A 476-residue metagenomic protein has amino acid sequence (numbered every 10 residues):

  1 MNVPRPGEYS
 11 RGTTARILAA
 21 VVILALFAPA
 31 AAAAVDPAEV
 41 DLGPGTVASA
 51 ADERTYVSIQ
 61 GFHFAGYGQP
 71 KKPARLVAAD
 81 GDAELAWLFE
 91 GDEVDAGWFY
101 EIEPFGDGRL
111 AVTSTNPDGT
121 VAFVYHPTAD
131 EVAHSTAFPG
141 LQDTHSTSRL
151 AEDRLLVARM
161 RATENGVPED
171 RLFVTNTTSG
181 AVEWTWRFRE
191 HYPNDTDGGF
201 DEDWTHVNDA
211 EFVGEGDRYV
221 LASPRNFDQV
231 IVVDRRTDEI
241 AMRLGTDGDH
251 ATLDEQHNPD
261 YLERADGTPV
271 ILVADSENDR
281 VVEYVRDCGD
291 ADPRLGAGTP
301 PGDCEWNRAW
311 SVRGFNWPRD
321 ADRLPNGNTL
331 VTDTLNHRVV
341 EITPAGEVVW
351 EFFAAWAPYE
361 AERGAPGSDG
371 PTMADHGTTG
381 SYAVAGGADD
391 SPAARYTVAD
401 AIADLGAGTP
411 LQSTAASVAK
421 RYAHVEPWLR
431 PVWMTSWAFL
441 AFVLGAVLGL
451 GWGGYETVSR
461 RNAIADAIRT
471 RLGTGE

Functional and structural regions predicted by a protein language model:
M1-R54, T147, R294-G298, R363-E476: Haloarchaeal acidic low-complexity proteome signature biased toward cell-envelope/secretome components but also
G43-A48, V94-F105, G140-R149, V207-A210 (+3 more regions): Repeated scaffold domains used in trafficking and secretory/extracellular systems, primarily beta-propellers
Q60-F62, D254-E341, L429-A467: Loop/turn-rich, solvent-exposed surfaces of beta-rich toroidal or solenoidal domains
F62-K71, N116-G119, R161-G166, D217 (+5 more regions): Short glycine/acidic-enriched loop and turn motifs that connect beta-strands
D80-D82, Y125-D130, N176-G180, R189 (+4 more regions): Short loop/turn segments that connect beta-strands within beta-propeller blades
E84-S148: Blade-loop segments of beta-propeller domains
L88-D95, A133-G140, S179-T205, D238-T252 (+4 more regions): Surface-exposed loop and turn segments in beta-propeller and other repeat-based domains that flank or scaffold
E152-L244: Solenoidal tandem-repeat scaffolds enriched in leucines and small polar residues
